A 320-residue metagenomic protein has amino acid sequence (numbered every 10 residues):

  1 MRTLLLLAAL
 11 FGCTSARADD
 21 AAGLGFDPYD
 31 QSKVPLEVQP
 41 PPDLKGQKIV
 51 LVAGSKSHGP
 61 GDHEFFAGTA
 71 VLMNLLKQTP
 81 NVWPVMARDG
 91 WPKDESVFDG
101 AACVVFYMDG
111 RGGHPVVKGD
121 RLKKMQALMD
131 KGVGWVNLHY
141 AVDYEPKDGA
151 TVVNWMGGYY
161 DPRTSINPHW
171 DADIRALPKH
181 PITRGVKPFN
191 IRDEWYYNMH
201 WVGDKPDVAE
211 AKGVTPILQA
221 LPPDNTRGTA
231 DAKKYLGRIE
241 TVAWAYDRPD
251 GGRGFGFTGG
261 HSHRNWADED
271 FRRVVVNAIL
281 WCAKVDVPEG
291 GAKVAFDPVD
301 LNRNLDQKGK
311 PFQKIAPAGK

Functional and structural regions predicted by a protein language model:
L4-C13: Bacterial N-terminal signal peptides
T14-A18: Sec/Tat signal peptide C-region and signal peptidase I cleavage site
D19-L44, V71-N74, Q78, D224-T226 (+2 more regions): Extracellular ligand-binding/catalytic regions of CAZymes and related secreted enzymes and adhesion modules
D20, G25, S57-N137, A141-Y144: Helical hinge/lid and interdomain linker segments adjacent to catalytic or ligand-binding clefts that mediate domain
D27-E37, D161-D250: Catalytic beta-strand/loop cores that center a nucleophilic Ser/Cys/Thr and support acyl-enzyme chemistry
P42-G46, K77, S96-G100, L128-K131 (+6 more regions): Extracellular/periplasmic catalytic domains that process cell-envelope and extracellular macromolecules
K48-A53, W83-M86, A102-M108, M129 (+5 more regions): Structural recognition of the beta-strand scaffold that forms the well-ordered cores of secreted hydrolase catalytic
R111-P188: A glycine-rich, often tryptophan-bearing local segment used as a flexible ligand/cofactor-contacting loop or short
